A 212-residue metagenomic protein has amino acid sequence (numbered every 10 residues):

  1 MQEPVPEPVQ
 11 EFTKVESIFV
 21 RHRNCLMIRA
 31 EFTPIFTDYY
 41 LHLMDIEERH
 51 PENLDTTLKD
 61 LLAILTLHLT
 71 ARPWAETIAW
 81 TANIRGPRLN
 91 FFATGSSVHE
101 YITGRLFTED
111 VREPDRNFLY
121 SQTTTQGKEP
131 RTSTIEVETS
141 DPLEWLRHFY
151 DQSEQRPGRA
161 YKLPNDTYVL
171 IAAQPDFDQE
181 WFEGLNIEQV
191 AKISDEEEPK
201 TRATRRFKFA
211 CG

Functional and structural regions predicted by a protein language model:
E3-G212: Interaction interfaces in information-processing and related assembly proteins
